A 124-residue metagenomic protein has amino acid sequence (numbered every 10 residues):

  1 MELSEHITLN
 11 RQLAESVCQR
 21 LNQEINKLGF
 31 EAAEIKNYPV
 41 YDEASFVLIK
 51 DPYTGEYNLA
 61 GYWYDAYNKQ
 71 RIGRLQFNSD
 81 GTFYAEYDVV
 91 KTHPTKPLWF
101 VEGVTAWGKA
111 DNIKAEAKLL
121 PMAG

Functional and structural regions predicted by a protein language model:
M1-E56, L119-G124: Positively charged, hydrophobic/aromatic-enriched amphipathic segments
N10-L13, V17-L21, I25, N78-G124: Ampiphathic alpha-helical segments that act as solvent-exposed interaction surfaces
F30-D88: Amphipathic, interaction-prone secondary-structure segments
